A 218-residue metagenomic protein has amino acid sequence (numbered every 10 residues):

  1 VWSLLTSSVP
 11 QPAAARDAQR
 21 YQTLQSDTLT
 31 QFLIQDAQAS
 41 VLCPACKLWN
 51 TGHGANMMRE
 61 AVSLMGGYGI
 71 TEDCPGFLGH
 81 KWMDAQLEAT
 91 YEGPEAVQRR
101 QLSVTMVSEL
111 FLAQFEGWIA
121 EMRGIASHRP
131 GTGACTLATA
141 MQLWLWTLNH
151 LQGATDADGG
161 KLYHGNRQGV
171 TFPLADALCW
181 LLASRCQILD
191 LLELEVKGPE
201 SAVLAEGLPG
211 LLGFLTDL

Functional and structural regions predicted by a protein language model:
V1-L218: Flavin-dependent oxidoreductase catalytic core characteristic of acyl-CoA dehydrogenase/oxidase-like enzymes
